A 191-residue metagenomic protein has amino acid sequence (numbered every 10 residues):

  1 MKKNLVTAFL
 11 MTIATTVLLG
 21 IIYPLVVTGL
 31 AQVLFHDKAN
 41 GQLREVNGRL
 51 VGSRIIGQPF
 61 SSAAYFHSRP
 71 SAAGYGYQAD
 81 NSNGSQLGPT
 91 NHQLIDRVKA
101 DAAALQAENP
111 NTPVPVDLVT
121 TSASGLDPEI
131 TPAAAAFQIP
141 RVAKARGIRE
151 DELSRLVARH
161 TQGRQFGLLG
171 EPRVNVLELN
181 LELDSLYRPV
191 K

Functional and structural regions predicted by a protein language model:
M1-T7: Cytosolic-side transmembrane helix boundary signature
A8-L30: Hydrophobic membrane-insertion alpha-helices, especially the h-region of bacterial N-terminal signal peptides
G20, V27-A145, E152, T161-Q165: Flexible, solvent-exposed loop/hinge segments and secondary-structure transition points
R141-K191: Extracytoplasmic/periplasmic C-terminal soluble domains
